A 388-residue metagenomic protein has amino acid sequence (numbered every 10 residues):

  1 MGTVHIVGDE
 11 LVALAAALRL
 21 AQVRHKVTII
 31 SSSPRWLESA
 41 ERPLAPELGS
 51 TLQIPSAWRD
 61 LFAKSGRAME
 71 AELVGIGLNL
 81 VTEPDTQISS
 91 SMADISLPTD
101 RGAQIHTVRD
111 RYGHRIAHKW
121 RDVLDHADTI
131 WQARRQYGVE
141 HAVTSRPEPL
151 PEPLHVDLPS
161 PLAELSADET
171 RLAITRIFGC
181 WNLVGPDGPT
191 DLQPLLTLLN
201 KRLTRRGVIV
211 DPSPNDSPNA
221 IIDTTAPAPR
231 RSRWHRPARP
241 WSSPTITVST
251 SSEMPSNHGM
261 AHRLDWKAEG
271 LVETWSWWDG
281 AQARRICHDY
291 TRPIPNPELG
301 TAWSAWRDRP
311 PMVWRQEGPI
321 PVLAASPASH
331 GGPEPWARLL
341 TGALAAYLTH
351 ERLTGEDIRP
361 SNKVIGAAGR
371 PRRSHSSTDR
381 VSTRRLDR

Functional and structural regions predicted by a protein language model:
G2-T129: N-terminal glycine-rich phosphate/pyrophosphate-binding loop and immediately adjacent elements
S91-I95, T99-P186: Rossmann-like flavin
L183-A226: Helical element adjacent to the flavin cofactor pocket in flavoenzyme catalytic cores
P212-G300, R315, R380, R384-D387: Mid-domain catalytic core of redox enzymes that form a hydrophobic substrate pocket/lid adjacent to a catalytic redox
R292-G331: FAD-binding beta-loop-beta segment adjacent to the flavin cofactor pocket
A325-L353: A conserved FAD-binding loop/helix module that cradles the flavin
H350-D387: Active-site-proximal substrate-binding core of FAD-dependent oxidoreductases
